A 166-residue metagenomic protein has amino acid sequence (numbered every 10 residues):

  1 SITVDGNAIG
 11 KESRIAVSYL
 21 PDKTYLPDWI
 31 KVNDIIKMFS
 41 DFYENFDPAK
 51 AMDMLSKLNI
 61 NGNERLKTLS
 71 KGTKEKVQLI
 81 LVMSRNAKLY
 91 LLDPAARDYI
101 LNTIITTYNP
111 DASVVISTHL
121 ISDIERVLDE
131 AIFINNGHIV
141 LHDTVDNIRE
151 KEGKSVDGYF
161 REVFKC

Functional and structural regions predicted by a protein language model:
S1-S13: Conserved ABC transporter NBD signature motif
Y19-Q78: ABC-family P-loop ATPase nucleotide-binding domains
L79, L92-D93: Hydrophobic anchor residue at the start of the ABC signature
R97-P110: Helical segment within the ABC ATPase nucleotide-binding domain
I124-R126: A short, surface-exposed alpha-helical micro-motif characterized by mixed small hydrophobic and charged/polar residues
H142-D143: ABC ATPase "signature
